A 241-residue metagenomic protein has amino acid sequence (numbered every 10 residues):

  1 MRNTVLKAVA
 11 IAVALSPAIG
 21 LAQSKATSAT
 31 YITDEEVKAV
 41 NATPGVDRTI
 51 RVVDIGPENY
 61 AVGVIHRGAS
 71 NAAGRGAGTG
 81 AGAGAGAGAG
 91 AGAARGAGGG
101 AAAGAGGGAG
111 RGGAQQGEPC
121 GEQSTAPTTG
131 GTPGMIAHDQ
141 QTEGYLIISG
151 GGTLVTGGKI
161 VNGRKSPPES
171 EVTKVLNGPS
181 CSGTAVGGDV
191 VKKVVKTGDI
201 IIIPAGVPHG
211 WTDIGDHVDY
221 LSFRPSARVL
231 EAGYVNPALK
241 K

Functional and structural regions predicted by a protein language model:
M1-V9: Bacterial N-terminal signal peptides that target proteins for export
A8-G20: Bacterial N-terminal signal peptides
G20-A137, G233-K241: A short, N-terminal "cap"/entry segment at the start of jelly-roll beta-barrel domains of the cupin/DSBH fold
G134-A137, E143-L146, K192-K193, I200-I201: His/acidic/aromatic-lined binding-pocket segments of jelly-roll/cupin-type domains and related regulatory beta-sandwich
H138-G158, E169-S182: Short, conserved beta-strand element in jelly-roll/cupin
G163-V195: Double-stranded beta-helix
V194-I214: Conserved metal-binding segment of the jelly-roll/cupin
D216-Y234: A short hydrophobic beta-strand segment most commonly corresponding to one strand of the jelly-roll/cupin
